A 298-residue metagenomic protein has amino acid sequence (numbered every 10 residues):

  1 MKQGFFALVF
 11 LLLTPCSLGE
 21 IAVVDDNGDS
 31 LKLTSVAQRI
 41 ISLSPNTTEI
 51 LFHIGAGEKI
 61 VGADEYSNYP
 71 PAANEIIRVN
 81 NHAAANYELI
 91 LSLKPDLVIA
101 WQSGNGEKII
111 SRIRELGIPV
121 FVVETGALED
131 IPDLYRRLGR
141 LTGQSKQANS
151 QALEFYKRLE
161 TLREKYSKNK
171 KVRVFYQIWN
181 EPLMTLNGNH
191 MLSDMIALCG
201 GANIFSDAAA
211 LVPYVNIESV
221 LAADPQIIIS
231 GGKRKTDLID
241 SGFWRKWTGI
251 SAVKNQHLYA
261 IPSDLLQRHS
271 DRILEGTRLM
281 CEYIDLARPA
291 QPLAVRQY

Functional and structural regions predicted by a protein language model:
M1-F5: Positively charged n-region of N-terminal signal peptides that target proteins for export
T14-P15: N-terminal signal peptide c-region/cleavage motif recognized by signal peptidases
V23, D29-S30, D96-L97, E107-M184 (+3 more regions): Extracytoplasmic substrate-binding proteins
V24-G28, V79-E88, G104, A208-I217: Short helix-initiation/N-cap motifs at beta->coil->alpha
R39-L93, L97-S103, I204, G232: A short, structured surface patch at a secondary-structure boundary
D64, N189-V212, S230-G232, Y259-A260: His/Asp/Glu-enriched short active-site or ligand-binding loop at hydrolase and phosphoryl-transfer sites
Y87-K94, L116, V215-D224: Short helices/loops that flank or line small-molecule/ion binding pockets
